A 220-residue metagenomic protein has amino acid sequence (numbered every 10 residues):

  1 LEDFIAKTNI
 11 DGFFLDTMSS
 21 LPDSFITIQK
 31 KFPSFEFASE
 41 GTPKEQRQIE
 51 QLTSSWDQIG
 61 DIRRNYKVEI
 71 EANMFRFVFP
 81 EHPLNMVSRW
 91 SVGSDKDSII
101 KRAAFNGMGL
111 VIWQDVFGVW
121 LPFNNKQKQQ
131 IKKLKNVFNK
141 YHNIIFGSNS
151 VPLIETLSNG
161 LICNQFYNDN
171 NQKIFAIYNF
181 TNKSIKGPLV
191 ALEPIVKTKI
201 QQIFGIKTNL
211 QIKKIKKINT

Functional and structural regions predicted by a protein language model:
L1-P22: Active-site groove signature of glycoside hydrolases
P22-T198, F204: Active-site-proximal substrate-binding groove within the catalytic cores of carbohydrate-active enzymes
Q202-I212: A short, surface-exposed interaction/processing loop segment used at functional sites
K213-T220: C-terminal beta-strand-rich structural cap/linker in extracellular carbohydrate-active enzymes
